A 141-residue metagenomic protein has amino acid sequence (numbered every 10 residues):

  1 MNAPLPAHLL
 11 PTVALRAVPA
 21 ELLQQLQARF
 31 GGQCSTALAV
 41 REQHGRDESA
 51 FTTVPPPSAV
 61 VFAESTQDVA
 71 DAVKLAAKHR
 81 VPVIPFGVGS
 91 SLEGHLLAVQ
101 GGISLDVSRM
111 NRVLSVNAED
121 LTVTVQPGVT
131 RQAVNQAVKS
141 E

Functional and structural regions predicted by a protein language model:
M1-K74, K78, S90-L121: N-terminal flexible segment immediately upstream of the FAD-binding catalytic core in FAD-dependent oxidoreductases
F86: Conserved PLP-anchoring active-site segment centered on the Schiff-base-forming lysine
N117-E119, P127-E141: Hydrophobic, small-residue-rich alpha-helical packing segments that form membrane-like cores
